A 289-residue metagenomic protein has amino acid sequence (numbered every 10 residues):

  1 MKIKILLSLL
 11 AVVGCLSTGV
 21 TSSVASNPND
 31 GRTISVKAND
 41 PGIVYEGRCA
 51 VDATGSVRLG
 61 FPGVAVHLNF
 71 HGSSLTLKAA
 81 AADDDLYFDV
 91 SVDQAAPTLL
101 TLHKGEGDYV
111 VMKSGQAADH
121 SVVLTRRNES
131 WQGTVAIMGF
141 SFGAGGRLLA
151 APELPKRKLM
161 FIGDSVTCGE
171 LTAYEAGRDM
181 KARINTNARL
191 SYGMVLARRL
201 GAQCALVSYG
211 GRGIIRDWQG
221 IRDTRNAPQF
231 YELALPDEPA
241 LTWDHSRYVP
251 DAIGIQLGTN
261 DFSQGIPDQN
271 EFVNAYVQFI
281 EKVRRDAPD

Functional and structural regions predicted by a protein language model:
K2, L6-S8, C15-I162, V166-A188: N-terminal secretory targeting modules
F61-G63, Q116, R127-T134, T172 (+1 more regions): Conserved SGNH/GDSL esterase-like catalytic core that processes O-acyl groups on lipids and polysaccharides
K113, H120, L200, I280-V283: Hydrophobic, Leu/Ile/Phe/Ala-enriched alpha-helical segments that form helix-helix packing faces
G254-N260, I280-D289: Active-site segments of SGNH/GDSL-like serine hydrolases that catalyze O-acetyl group transfer/hydrolysis on lipids
